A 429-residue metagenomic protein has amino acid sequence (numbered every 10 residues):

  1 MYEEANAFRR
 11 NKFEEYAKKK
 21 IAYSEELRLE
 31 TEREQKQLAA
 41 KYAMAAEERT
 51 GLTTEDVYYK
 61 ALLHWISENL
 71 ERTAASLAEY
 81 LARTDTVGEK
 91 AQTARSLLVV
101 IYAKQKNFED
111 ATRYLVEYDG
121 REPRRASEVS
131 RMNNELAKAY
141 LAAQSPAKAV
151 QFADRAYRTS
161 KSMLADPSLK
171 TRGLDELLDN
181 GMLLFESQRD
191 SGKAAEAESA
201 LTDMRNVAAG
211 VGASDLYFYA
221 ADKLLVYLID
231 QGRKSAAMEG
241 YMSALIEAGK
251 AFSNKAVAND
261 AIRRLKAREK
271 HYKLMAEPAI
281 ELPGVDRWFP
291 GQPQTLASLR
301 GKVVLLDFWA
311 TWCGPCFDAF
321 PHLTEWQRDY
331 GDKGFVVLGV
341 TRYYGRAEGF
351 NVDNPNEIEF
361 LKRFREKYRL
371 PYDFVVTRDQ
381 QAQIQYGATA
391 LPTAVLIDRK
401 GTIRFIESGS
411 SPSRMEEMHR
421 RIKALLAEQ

Functional and structural regions predicted by a protein language model:
M1-E55: N-terminal leader/linker segments that initiate helical-solenoid repeat arrays
F13, D318-K367, V376-I384: Structural microenvironment flanking redox-active thiols in thiol-disulfide oxidoreductases
S24-K41, W65-A78, A103-V116, P146-S162 (+2 more regions): Helix-turn-helix repeat elements of alpha-solenoid scaffolds
Y42-R49, T84-D85, L115, E122-P123 (+5 more regions): Alpha-helical junction/boundary sensor with strong preference for TPR arrays
I229-V285, A297-R300, A347: N-proximal helix/coil linker or "cap" segments that precede and/or mark the start of modular domains
L282-V304, Q327-Y330: A short beta-strand-turn-helix
P293-F317, L323, V337: Short active-site neighborhood of thiol/selenol oxidoreductases, capturing the structured segment around
E366-Y372, V376-K423: Thiol/disulfide oxidoreductase modules built on the thioredoxin-like
